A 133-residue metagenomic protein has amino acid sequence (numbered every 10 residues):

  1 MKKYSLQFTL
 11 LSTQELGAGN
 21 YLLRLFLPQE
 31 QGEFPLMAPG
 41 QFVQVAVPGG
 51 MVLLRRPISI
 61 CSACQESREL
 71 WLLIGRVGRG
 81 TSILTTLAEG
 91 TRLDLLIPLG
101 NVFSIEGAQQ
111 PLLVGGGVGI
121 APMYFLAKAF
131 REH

Functional and structural regions predicted by a protein language model:
K2-E89: Ferredoxin-reductase
R79-H133: FNR/FR-type flavoprotein reductase catalytic core
